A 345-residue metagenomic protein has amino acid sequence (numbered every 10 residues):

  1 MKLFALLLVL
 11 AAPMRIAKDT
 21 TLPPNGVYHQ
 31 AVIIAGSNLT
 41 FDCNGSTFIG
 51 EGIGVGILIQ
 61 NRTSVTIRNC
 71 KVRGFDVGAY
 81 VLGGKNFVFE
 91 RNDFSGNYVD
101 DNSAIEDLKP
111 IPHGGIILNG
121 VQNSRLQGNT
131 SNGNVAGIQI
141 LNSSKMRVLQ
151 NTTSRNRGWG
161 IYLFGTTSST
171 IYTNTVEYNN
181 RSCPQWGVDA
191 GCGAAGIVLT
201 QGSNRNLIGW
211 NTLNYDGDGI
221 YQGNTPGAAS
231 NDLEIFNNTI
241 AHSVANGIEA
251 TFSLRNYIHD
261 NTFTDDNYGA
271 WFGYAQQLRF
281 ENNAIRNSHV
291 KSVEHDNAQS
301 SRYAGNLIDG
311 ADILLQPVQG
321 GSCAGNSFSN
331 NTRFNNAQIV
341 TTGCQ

Functional and structural regions predicted by a protein language model:
L3-A11: Sec-dependent N-terminal signal peptides
A12, A35: Active-site-proximal, structured, solvent-exposed surfaces of multi-pass membrane proteins that position macromolecular
A17, G36-N38, C43, G52 (+33 more regions): Parallel beta-helix/beta-solenoid
K18-Q30, L39-D76, V88-P112: Right-handed parallel beta-helix/beta-spiral solenoid domain characteristic of secreted/periplasmic
T21, I33, T40, T47-I49 (+14 more regions): Ser/Thr- (and often Asn-) enriched beta-sheet segments in non-cytosolic proteins
Y28-Q30, E51-L58, R73-V81, N102-N119 (+9 more regions): Extracellular beta-strand/beta-solenoid scaffold signature
